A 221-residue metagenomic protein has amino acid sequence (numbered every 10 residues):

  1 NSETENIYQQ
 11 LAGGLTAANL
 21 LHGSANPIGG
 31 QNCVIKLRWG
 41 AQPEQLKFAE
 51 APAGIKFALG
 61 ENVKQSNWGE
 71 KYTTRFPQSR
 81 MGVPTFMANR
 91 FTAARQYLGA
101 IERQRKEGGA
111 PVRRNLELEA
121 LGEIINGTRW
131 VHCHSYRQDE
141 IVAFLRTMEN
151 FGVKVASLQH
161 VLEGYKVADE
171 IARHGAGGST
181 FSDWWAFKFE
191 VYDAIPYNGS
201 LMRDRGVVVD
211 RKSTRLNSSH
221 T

Functional and structural regions predicted by a protein language model:
N1-Y8, V191: Aromatic/His-enriched, Gly/Pro-containing loop or helix-boundary segments that lie immediately adjacent to catalytic
N6-V155: Polyanionic/metal-chelating signatures
L21, H134-Y136, L158-V161, S179-D183 (+1 more regions): Generic beta-strand/beta-sheet core signal
G40-L46, F181-S182, K188, N198-S213: A post-motif C-terminal structural segment
V112-R114, C133-R137, Q159-L162, K188-I195: A general structural motif
M148-V155, A172-S179, R205-V208: Glycine-enriched alpha-helix->loop->beta-strand junction motifs that scaffold or abut catalytic
E163-R173, I195: Active-site-adjacent beta->alpha loops and helix N-cap segments on the catalytic face of soluble alpha/beta enzymes
L216-T221: Single conserved hydrophobic/aromatic residue that forms the stacking wall/gate of nucleotide- or nucleobase-binding
